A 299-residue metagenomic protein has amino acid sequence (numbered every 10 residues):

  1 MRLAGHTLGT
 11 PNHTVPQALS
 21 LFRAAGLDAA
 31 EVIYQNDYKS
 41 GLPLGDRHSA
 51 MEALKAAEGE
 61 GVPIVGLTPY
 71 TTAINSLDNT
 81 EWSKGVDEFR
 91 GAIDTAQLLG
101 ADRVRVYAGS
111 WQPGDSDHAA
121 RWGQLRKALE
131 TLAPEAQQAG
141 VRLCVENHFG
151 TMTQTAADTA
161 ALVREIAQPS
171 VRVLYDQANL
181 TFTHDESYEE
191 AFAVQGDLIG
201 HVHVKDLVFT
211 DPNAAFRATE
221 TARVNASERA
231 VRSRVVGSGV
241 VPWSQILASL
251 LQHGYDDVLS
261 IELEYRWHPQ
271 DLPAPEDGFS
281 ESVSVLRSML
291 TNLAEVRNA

Functional and structural regions predicted by a protein language model:
H6-T10, I33-D37, P69-T72, G109-W111 (+4 more regions): Active-site beta-loop-alpha junctions enriched in small/polar residues
N12-F22, K84-D94, H184-F192, W243: Short, acidic/polar
P16-Q17, K55-P63, N75-Y175: Active-site acidic/histidine proton-transfer and metal-coordination neighborhood in alpha/beta enzyme cores
A18-Q35, G100: Catalytic domains of carbohydrate-active enzymes, especially glycoside hydrolases
F22, A30, A57, A96 (+6 more regions): Conserved, mostly hydrophobic/aromatic
A29-A30, L67, E130-V240, L290-R297: Acidic/histidine-rich catalytic cores of soluble enzymes
V32-L54, G109-W111: Glycine-rich, proline-tolerant flexible connector loops at the mouths of alpha/beta enzymes
L272-E295: C-terminal helical cap(s) of enzyme catalytic domains, especially alpha/beta-barrels
